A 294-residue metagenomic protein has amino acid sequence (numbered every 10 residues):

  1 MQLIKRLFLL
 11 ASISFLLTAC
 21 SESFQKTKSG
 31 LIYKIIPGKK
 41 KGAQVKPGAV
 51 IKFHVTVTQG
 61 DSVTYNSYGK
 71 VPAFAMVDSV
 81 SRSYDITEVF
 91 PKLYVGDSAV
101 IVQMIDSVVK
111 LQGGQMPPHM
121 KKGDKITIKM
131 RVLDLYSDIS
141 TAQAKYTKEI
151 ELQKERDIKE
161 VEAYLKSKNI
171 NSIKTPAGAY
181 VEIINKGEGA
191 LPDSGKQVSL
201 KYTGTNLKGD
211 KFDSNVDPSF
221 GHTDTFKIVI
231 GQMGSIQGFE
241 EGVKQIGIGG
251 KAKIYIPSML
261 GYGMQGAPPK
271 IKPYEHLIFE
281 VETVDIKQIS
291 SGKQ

Functional and structural regions predicted by a protein language model:
M1-I32: Bacterial Sec-dependent N-terminal signal peptides
C20-Q294: Cross-family detector of peptidyl-prolyl cis-trans isomerase
